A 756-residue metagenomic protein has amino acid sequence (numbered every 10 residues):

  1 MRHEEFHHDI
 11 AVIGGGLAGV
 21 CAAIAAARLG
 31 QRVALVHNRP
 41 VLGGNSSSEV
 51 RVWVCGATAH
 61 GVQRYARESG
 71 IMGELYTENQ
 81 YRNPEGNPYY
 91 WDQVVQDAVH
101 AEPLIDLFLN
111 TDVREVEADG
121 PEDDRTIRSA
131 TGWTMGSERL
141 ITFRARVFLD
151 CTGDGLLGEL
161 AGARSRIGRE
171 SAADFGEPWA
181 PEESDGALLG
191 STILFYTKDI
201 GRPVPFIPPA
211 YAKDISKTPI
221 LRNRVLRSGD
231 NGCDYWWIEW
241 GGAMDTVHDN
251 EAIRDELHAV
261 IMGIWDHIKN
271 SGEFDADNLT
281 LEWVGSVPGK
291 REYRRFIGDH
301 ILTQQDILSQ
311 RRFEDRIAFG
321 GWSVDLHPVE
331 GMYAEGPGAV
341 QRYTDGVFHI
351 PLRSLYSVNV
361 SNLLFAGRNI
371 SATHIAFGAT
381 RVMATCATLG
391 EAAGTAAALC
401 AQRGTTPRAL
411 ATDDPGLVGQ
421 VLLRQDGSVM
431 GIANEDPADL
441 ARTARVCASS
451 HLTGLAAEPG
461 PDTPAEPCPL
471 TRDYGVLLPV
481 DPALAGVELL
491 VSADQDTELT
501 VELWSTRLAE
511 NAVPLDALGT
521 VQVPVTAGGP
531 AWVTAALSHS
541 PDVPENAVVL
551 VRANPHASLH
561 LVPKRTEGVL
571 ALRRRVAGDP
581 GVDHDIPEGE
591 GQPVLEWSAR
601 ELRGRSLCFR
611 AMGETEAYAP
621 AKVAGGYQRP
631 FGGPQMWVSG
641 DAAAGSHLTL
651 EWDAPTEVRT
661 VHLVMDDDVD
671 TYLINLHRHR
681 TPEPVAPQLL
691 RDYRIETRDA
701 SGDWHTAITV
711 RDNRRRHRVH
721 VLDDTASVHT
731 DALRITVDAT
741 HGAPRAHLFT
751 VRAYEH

Functional and structural regions predicted by a protein language model:
E4-G16: Beta1/beta-strand and adjacent pyrophosphate-binding region of the FAD-binding site in flavoprotein oxidoreductases
G19: N-terminal Rossmann-fold NAD(P) dinucleotide-binding loop
A25, Q31-R32, H37-D119, R125 (+4 more regions): Conserved N-terminal/central alpha/beta ligand/cofactor-binding core
P40, A553-P555, A739-H741: Surface-exposed loop/turn motifs at beta-strand-loop junctions within extracellular Ig-like and Fibronectin type III
N45, G120-S129, G136-A483, D494-T497 (+3 more regions): Flavin (FAD/FMN)-binding glycine-rich loop and adjacent Rossmann-like elements that form
G475-L477, P482-V513, S558, R565-E567 (+2 more regions): Aromatic, loop-rich ligand-recognition surfaces of beta-strand-rich domains
P514-L537, H705-D724: Extracellular carbohydrate recognition and processing domains and analogous Trp-centered ligand-binding platforms
H556-K622, A743-H756: Exposed low-complexity, polar/acidic, P/S/T/G-rich flexible segments that act as propeptides, protease-susceptible
